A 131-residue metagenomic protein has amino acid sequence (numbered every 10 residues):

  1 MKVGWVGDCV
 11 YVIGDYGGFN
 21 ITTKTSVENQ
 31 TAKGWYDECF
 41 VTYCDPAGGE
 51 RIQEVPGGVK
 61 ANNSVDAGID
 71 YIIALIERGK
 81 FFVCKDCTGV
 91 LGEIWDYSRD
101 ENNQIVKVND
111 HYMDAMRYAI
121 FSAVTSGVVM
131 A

Functional and structural regions predicted by a protein language model:
M1-W5: Gly/Thr-rich phosphate-binding beta-strand-loop-beta motif of the actin/hexokinase/Hsp70
G7-K107, S126-G127, A131: Mg2+-dependent endonuclease catalytic cores in nucleic-acid-processing enzymes, primarily RNase H-like
N109-A131: Charge-patterned, long linear interaction tracts outside catalytic cores
